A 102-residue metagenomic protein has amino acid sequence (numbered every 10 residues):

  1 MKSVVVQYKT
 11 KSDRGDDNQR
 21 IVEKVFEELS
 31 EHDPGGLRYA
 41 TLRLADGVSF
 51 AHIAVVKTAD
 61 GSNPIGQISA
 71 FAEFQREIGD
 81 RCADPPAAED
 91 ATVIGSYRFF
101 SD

Functional and structural regions predicted by a protein language model:
K2-K9, L37-S69: Short, well-ordered beta-strand segments in beta-rich or mixed alpha/beta enzyme and ligand-binding folds
K9-R20: Short, surface-exposed ligand-recognition loops at beta-strand->loop->(often short) alpha-helix junctions that present
R14-D16, D60-S62, S96: Residue-level signal for secondary-structure boundary sites
K24, E28-L37, V55-E89: An amphipathic, aromatic/His-enriched active-site/gating alpha helix that lines ligand/cofactor pockets
T41, D90-V93: Hydrophobic/anchoring residues in structured secondary elements
T92-D102: Short, low-order "capping/linker" segments at domain edges
